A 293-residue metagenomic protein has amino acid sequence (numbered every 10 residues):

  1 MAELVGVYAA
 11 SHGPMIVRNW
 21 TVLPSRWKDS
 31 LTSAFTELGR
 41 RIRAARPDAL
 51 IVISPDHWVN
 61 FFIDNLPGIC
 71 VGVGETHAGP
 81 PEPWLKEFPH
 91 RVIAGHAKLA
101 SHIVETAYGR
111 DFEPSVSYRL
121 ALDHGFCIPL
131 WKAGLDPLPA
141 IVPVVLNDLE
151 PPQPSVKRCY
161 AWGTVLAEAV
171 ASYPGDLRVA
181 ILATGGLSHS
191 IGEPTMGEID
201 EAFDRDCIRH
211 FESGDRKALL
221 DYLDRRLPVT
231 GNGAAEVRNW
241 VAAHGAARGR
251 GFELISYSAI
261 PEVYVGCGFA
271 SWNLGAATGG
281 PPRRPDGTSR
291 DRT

Functional and structural regions predicted by a protein language model:
M1-D48, I63-A161, S172, P194-T293: Flexible, D/E/H-enriched segments
R40-R41, V52, D56: Charged, low-complexity intrinsically disordered tails and linkers
D48-S54, V144, L177-G185: Beta-strand elements within well-structured catalytic alpha/beta cores of enzymes that handle phosphate/sulfate esters
D56-W58, L187-S188: Catalytic metal-binding/acid-base residues of hydrolase active sites
L149, T164-V179: Non-transmembrane, aqueous-exposed alpha-helical and coiled segments at domain scale
R178, G185-M196: A structural signal for small-residue-enriched, beta-sheet-centric alpha/beta enzyme cores and oligomeric scaffold folds
